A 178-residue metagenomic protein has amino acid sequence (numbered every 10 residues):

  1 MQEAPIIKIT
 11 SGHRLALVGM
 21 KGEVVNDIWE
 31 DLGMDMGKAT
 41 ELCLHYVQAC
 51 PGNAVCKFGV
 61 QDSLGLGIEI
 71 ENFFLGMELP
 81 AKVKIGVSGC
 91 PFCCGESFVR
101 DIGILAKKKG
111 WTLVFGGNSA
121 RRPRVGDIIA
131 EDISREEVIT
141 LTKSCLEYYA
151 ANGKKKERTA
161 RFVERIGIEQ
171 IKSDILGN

Functional and structural regions predicted by a protein language model:
M1-K108, T112: Small-residue-enriched alpha-helical segments and adjacent helix-cap loops that form tight helix-helix packing
S11, K156-R161: Short, surface-exposed loop/turn segments at secondary-structure junctions
L15, I128, R161: Short, flexible active-site loop motifs that bind/organize anionic cofactors or intermediates
G22, V60-L64, D132-I139, R165: Electropositive phosphate-/nucleotide-binding environments in soluble metabolic enzymes
G33-G37, L75, L79, K143-K155 (+1 more regions): Generic secondary-structure signature for well-ordered alpha-helical cores
G89, C93, F98-R158, K172: Mobile "lid/hinge" segments at catalytic clefts and subdomain interfaces of large enzymes
T159-L176: Short, highly charged C-terminal tails/helix-capping segments
